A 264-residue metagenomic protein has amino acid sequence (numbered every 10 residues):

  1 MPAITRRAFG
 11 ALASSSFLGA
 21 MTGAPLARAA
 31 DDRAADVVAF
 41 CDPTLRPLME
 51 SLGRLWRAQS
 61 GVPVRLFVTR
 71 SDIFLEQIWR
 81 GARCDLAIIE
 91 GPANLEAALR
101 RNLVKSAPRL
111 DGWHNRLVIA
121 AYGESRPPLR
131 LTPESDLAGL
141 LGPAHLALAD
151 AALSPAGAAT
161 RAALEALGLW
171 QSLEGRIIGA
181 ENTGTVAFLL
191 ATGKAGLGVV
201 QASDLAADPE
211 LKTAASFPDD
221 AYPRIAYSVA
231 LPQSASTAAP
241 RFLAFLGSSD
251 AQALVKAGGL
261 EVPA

Functional and structural regions predicted by a protein language model:
M1-F17: N-terminal secretory signal peptides and thylakoid transit peptides that target proteins across membranes
A30-F67, D72, E76-A82, G91-N115 (+1 more regions): Exported/periplasmic ABC-transporter solute-binding proteins
